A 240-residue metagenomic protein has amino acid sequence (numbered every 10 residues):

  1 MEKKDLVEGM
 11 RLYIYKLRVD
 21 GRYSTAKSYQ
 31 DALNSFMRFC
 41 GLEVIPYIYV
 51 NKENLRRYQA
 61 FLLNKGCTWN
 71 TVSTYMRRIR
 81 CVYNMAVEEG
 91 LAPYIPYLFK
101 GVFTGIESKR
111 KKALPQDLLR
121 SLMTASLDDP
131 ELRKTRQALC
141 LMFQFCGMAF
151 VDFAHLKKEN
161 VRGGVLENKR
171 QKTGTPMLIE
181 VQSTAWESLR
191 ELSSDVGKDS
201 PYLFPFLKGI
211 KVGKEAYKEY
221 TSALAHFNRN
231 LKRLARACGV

Functional and structural regions predicted by a protein language model:
M1-K3: N-terminal helical hairpins
L12-S24, L33-R110, A125: N-terminal core-binding DNA-recognition domain of tyrosine recombinases/integrases
N84-L91, M142-G163: Short, charged phosphate-coordinating catalytic segments
Y97-F150, A154: Basic, Lys/Arg- and aromatic-enriched nucleic-acid-binding interface segment
R120, F143, V151-H155, S183-E187 (+1 more regions): Feature representing long, continuous alpha-helical segments
L127-D129, E167-E180, K214-A223, V240: Short, contiguous acidic/charged loop-to-helix segments that flank catalytic cores in large enzymes
H155-L192: Conserved tyrosine-mediated DNA breakage-rejoining catalytic core shared by Y-recombinases
K198, E219, A225-V240: Short, basic (Lys/Arg/His-rich) helix/loop patches that form interaction surfaces in the mid-to-C-terminal regions
